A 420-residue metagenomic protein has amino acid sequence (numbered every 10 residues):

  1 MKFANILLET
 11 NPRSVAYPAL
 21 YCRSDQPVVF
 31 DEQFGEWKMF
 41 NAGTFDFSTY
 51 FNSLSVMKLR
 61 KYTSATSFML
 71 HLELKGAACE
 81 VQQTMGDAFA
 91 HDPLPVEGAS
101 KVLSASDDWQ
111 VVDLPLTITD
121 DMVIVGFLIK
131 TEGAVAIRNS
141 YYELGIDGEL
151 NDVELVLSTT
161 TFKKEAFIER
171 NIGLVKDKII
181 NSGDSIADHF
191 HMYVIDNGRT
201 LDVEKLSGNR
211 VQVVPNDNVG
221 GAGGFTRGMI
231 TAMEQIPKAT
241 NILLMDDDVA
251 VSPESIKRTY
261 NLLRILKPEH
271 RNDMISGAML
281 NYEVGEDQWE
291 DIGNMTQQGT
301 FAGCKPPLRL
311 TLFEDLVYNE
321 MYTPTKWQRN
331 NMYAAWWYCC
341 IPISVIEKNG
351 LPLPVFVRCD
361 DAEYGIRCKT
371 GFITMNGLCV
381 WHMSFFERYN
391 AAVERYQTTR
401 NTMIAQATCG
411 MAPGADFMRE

Functional and structural regions predicted by a protein language model:
L20-R23, P27-G173, D184-S185: N-proximal low-complexity "stem/linker" segments adjacent to membrane-targeting elements
N139-D147, M375-A392: Active-site donor/metal-binding and catalytic loop motifs of nucleotide-sugar-dependent glycosylation enzymes
V175-V214: Acidic donor-binding segment of Leloir-type glycosyltransferases
P237-A250: Short beta-strand-to-loop acidic/aromatic patch adjacent to the donor-nucleotide binding site
E254-K305: Conserved donor NDP-sugar-binding/catalytic core segment of glycosyltransferases
P306-Y338, Y389: A recurrent flexible, glycine/aromatic-enriched loop bordering the glycosyltransferase active site that acts as
Y333-Y338, K348-Y364, F372-V380: Donor nucleotide-sugar recognition loop
A392-D416: Catalytic core of nucleotide-sugar-dependent glycosyltransferases
